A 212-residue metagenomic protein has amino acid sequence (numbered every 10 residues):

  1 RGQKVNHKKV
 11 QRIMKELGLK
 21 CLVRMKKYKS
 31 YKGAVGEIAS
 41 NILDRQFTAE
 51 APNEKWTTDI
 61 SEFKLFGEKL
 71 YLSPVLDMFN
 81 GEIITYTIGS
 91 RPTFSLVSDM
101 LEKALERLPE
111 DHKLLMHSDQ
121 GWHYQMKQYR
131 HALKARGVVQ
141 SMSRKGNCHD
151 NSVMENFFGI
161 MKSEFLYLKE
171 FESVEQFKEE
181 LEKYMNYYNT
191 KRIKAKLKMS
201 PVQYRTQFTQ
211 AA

Functional and structural regions predicted by a protein language model:
R1-A51, N147, V202-T209: Basic, flexible linker segments flanking DNA-binding modules in nucleic acid-interacting mobile-element proteins
G2-Q3, F47-A49, L65-F66, Q120 (+2 more regions): Conserved, non-catalytic sequence blocks in retroelement Pol enzymes and Pol-derived host proteins
V10, M14, C21, L43 (+12 more regions): Mobile genetic element proteins and their domesticated derivatives, centered on retroelements and DNA transposons
V23-K29, M116-Q120, K134-V153, K169-S173: RNase H-like polynucleotidyl transferase catalytic core
R45, A49-I84, S90-R91: An active-site-proximal beta-strand-loop segment
K64, T87-P109: Active-site beta-loop-alpha junctions of metal-dependent nucleic acid enzymes, especially the RNase H-like/DDE
E110-M126, R144, C148, M199-P201: Acidic/histidine-rich, metal-coordinating catalytic segments
K127, K134-V138, I160-A212: C-terminal domain-tail junction helix/linker
